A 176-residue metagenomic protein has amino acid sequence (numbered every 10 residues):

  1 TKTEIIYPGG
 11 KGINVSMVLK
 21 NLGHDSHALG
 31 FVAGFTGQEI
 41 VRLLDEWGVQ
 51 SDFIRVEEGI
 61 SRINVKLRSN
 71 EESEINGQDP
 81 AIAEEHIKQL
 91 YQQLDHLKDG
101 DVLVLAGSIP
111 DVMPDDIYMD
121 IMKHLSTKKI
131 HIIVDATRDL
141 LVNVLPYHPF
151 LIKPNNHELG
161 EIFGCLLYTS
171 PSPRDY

Functional and structural regions predicted by a protein language model:
K2-I60: Substrate-binding N-lobe of the ribokinase-like
G30, K66-R68, N76, L105-A106 (+1 more regions): Short beta-strand segments
L44-W47, N70-E71, H148-P154: Short, hinge-like loop/turn segments at secondary-structure boundaries
V56, L67-D99: Conserved phosphate-binding/catalytic loop of the ribokinase/pfkB sugar-kinase fold
V102-L167: Conserved beta-alpha-beta core of the PfkB/ribokinase-like small-molecule kinase fold
Y168-Y176: Single conserved hydrophobic/aromatic residue that forms the stacking wall/gate of nucleotide- or nucleobase-binding
